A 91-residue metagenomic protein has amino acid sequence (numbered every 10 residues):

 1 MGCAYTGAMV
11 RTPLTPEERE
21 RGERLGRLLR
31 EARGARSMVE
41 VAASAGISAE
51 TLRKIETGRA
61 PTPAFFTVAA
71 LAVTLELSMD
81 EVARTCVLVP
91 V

Functional and structural regions predicted by a protein language model:
G2-A35, D80: A short, Lys/Arg-rich alpha-helix, primarily the initiator
R30, V39-E40, A69: Residues within the helices of the helix-turn-helix
G34-I55: Short alpha-helical DNA-recognition segment
A35-S37, P63-F66: Residue-level signal for the short linker/turn that defines the boundary of a DNA-recognition helix
S48-T51, A64, S78: Short coil turns linking two alpha-helices in DNA-binding domains
T57, V87: Residue-level detection of the helix-turn-helix DNA-binding "recognition helix"
F66-E81: DNA major-groove recognition helix of helix-turn-helix/homeodomain DNA-binding modules
